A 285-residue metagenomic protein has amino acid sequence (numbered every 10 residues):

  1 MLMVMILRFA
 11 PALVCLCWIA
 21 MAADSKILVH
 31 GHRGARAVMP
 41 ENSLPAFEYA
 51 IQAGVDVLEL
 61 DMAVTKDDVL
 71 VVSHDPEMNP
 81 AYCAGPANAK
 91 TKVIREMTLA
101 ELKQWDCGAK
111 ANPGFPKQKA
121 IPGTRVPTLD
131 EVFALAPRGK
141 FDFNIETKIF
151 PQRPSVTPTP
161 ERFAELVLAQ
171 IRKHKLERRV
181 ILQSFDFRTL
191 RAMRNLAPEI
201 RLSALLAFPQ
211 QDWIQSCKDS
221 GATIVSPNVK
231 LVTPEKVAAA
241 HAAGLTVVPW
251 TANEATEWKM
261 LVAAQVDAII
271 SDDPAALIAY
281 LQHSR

Functional and structural regions predicted by a protein language model:
M1-I6: N-terminal secretory signal peptides that target proteins for export/translocation
L7-R8, A240: Alpha-helical interaction segments
R8-A20: Bacterial N-terminal signal peptides
A20-R285: Phosphate-group recognition and catalysis centered on beta-loop-alpha active-site segments
